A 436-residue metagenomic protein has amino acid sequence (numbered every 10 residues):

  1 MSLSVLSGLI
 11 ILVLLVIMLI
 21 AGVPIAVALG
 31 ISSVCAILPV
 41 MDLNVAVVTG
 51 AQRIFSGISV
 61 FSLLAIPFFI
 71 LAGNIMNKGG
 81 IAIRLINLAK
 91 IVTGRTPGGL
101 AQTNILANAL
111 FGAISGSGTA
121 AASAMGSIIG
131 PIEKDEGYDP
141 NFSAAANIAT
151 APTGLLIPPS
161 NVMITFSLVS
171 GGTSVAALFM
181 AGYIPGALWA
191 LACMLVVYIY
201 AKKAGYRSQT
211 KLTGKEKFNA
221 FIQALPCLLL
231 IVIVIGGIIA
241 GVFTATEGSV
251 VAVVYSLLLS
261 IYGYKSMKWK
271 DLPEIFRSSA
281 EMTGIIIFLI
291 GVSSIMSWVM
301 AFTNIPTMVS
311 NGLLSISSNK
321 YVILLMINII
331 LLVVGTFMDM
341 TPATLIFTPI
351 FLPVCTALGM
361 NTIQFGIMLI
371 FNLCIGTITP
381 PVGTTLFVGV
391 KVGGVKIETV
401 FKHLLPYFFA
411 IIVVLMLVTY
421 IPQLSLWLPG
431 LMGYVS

Functional and structural regions predicted by a protein language model:
M1-S436: Alpha-helical transmembrane segments of multi-pass membrane transport proteins
